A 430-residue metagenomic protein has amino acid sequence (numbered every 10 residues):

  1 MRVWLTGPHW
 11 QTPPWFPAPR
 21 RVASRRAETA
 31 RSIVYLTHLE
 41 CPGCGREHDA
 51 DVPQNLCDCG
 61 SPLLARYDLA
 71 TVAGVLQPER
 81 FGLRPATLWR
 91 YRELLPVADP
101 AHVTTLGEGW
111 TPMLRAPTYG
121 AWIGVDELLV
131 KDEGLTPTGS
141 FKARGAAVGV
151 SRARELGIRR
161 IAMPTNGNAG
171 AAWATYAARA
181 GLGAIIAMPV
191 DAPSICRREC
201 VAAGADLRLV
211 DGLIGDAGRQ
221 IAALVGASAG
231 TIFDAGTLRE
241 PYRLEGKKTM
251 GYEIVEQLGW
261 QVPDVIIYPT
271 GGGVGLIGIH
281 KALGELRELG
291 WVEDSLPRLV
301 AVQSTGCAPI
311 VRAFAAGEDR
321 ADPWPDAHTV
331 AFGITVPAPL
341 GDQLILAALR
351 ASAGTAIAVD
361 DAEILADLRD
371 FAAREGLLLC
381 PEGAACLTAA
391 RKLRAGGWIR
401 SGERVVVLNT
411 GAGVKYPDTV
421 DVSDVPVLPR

Functional and structural regions predicted by a protein language model:
M1-W4, V359: Short intrinsically disordered, low-complexity coil segments enriched in acidic
V3, A18, V22-A23, A27-A30: Acidic, Ala/Val/Gly-enriched low-complexity intrinsically disordered segments
T12-P14, V22, A412: Intrinsic structural disorder/low-complexity segments
E28-R430: PLP-dependent amino-acid enzyme catalytic core
